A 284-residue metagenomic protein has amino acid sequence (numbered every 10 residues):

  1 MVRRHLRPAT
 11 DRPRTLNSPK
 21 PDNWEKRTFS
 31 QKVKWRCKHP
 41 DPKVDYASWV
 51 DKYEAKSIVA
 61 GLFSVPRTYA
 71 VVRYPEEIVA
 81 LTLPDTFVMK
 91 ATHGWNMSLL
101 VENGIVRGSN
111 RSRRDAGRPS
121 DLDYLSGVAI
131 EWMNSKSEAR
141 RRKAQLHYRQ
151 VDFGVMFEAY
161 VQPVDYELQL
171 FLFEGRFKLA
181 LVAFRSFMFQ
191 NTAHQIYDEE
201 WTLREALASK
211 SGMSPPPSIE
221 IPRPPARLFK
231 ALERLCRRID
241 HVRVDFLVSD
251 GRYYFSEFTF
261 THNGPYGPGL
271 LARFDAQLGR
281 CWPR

Functional and structural regions predicted by a protein language model:
M1-D41: Membrane-proximal basic amphipathic "stem/tether" segments
K26-F29, I219, R223, K230 (+2 more regions): C-terminal active-site "lid" helix and adjoining low-complexity regulatory extension at the edge of ATP-using catalytic
S30-V106, L122, G127-R141: A conserved helix-loop-beta module that forms one wall/lid of the active-site cleft in ATP-utilizing catalytic domains
K56, E76-V79, W95-L100, G108-N110 (+5 more regions): Short catalytic/ligand-binding loop motif for oxyanion handling, primarily in non-cytosolic enzymes, centered on
T82, L172-F173, V248: Generic beta-strand structural signal
S112-S211: Phosphate-binding site of ATP-dependent enzymes
K143-M156, H194-F255: A long amphipathic alpha-helix within ATP-dependent nucleotide-binding catalytic cores
R185-M213, E257-F258, N263-R284: Extended hydrophobic/aromatic segments used for targeting, binding, or gating
